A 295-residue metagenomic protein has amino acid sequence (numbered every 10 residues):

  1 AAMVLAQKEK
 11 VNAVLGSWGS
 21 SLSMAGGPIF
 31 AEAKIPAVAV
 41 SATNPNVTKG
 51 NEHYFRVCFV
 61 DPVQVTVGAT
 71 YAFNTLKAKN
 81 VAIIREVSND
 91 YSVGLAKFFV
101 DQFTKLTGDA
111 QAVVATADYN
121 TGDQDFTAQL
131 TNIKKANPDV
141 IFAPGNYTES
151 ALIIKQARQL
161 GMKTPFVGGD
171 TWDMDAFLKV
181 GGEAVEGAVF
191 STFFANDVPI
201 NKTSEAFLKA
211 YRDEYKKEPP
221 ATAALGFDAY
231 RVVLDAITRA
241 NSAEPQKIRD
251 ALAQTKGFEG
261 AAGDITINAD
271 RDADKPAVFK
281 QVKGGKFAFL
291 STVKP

Functional and structural regions predicted by a protein language model:
A1-K8, V65-V67, V114-N132, I200-T203: Structural motif
A1-T48, V57, Y119-F126, N146-A151: Beta-alpha junction/loop-to-helix N-cap segments that form part of ligand/metal-binding clefts
L5-W18, V38-V40, A82-R85, N137-N146 (+3 more regions): Periplasmic-binding protein-like
I29-E32, L95-F193: Extracellular/periplasmic bilobed ligand-binding domains
A33-F73, A195-N196: Extracellular glycoside hydrolase catalytic/binding regions
Y54-A117, T121, V140, V233: An alpha-beta-alpha
I154-F227, Q281-K283, F287-K294: Extracellular/periplasmic periplasmic-binding protein-like sensory domains
D213-A224, L234-K286: Segments of small-molecule ligand-sensing domains
